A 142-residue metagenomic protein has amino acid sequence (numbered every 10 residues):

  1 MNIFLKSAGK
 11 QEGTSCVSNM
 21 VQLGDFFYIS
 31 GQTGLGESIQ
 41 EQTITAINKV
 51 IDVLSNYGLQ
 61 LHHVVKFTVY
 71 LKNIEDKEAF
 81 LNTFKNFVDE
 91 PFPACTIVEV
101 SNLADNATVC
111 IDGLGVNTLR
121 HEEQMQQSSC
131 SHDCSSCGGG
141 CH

Functional and structural regions predicted by a protein language model:
M1-H62, L71-H142: N-terminal presequence-like segments and the immediate start of the first folded domain
